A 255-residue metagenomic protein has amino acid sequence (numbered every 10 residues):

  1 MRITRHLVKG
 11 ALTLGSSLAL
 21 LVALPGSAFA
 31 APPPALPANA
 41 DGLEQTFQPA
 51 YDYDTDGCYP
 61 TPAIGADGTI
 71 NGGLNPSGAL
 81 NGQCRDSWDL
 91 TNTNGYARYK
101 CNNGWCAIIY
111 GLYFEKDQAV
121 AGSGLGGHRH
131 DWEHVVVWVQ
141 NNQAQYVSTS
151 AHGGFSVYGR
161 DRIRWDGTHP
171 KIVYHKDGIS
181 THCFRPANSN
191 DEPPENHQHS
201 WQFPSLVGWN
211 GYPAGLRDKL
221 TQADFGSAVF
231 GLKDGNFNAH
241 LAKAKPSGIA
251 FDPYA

Functional and structural regions predicted by a protein language model:
M1-A30: Secretory targeting and sorting signals
A31-E133, Y146-A255: A domain-level signal for the mature, folded cores of soluble proteins
V139-N142: Short acidic-glycine loop/turn motifs at beta-strand connectors
